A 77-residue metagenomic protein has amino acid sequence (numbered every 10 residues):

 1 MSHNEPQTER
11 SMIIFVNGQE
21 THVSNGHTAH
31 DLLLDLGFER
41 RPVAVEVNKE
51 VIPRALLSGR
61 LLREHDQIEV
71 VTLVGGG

Functional and structural regions predicted by a protein language model:
M1-G76: Ubiquitin-like/PB1-type beta-grasp interaction modules and other compact soluble beta-rich domains
